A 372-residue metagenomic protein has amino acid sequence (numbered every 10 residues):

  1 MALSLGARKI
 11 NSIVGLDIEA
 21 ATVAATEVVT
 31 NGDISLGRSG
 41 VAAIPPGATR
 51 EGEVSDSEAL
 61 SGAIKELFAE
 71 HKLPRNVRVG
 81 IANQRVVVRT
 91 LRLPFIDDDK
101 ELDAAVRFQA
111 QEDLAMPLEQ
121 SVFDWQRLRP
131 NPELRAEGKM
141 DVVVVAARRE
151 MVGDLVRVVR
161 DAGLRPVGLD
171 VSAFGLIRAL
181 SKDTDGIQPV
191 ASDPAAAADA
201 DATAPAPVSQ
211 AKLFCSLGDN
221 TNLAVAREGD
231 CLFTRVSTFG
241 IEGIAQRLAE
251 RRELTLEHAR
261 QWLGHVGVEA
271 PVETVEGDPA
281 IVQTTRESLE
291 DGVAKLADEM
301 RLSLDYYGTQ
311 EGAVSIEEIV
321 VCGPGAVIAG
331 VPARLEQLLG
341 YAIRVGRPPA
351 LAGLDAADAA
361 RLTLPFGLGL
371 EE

Functional and structural regions predicted by a protein language model:
M1-E372: Hydrophobic/aromatic-enriched cytosolic interaction surfaces used to assemble or bind macromolecules
